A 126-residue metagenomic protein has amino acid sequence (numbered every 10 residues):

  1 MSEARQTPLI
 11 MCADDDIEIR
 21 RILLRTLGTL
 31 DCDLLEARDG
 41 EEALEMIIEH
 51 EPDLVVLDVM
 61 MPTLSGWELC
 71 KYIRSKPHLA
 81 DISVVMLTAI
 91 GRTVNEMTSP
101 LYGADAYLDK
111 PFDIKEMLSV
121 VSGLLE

Functional and structural regions predicted by a protein language model:
T7-E18, L23-L24: Conserved acidic segment of CheY-like receiver
E36-L54: Acidic, metal-coordinating helix/loop segments flanking the phosphotransfer/catalytic sites of two-component signaling
M61: Receiver (REC) domain active-site loop signature in two-component systems and cognate sites in sensor histidine kinases
D105: Short, glycine/charged-rich "phosphate-handling" switch motifs in NTP-dependent and phosphotransfer domains
F112-V121: C-terminal output helix
